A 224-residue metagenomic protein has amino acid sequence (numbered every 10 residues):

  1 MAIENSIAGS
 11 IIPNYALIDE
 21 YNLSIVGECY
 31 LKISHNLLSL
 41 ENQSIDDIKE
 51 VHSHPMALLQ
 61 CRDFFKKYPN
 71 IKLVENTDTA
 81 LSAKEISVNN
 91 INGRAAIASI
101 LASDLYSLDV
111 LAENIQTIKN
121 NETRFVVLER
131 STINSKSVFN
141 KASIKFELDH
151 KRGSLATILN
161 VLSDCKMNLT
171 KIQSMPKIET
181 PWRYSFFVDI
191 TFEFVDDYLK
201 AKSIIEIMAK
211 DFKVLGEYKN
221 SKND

Functional and structural regions predicted by a protein language model:
M1-D224: Domain-level signature for soluble enzymes in the chorismate/prephenate branch of the shikimate pathway
